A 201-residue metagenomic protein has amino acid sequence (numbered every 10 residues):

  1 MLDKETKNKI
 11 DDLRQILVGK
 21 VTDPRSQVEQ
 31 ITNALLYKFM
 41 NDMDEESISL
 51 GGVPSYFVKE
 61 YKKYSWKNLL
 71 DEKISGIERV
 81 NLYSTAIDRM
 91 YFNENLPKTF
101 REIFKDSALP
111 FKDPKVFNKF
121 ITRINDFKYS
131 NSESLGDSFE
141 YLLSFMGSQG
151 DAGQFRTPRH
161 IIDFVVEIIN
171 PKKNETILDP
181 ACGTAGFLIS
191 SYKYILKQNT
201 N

Functional and structural regions predicted by a protein language model:
M1-K173: Non-catalytic, mostly N-terminal accessory regions of nucleic-acid modification and defense proteins
D151-N201: Conserved S-adenosyl-L-methionine
